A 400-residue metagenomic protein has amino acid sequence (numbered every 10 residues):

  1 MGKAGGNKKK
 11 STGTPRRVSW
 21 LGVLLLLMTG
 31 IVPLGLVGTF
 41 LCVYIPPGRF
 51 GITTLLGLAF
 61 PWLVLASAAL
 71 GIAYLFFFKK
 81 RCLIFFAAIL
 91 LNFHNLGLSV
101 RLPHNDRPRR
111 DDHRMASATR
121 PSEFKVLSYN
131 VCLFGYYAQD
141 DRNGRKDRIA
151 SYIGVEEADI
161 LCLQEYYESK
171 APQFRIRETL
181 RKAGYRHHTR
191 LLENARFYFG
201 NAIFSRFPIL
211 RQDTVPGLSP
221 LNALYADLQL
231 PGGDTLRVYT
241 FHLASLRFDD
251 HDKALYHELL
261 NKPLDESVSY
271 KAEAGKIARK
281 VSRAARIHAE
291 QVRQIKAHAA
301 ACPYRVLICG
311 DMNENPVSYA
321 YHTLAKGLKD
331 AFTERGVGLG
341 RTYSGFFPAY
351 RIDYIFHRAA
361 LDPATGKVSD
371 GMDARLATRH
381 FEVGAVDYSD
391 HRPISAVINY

Functional and structural regions predicted by a protein language model:
M1-S19: N-terminal Lys/Arg-rich, disordered targeting/topogenic segments
L21-L36, L41-F76, L83-F86, H94-N95 (+3 more regions): Metal-dependent phosphoester-hydrolase catalytic domains
T39, W62, R81-C82, I89-E123 (+4 more regions): Structured beta-strand-rich core segments of catalytic domains in phosphoester-bond hydrolases
E123, S128-K146, E168, R247-A284: Acidic/histidine-rich helix-loop elements that form or flank divalent-metal/phosphate-binding sites at the catalytic
K125-V131, R145-Q173, A226, R237-H242 (+4 more regions): Active-site beta-strand/loop signature of hydrolases that rely on acidic residues for catalysis
Y129, A183-T189, G327-E334: Short hydrophobic/aromatic-enriched beta-strand-loop microsegments
Y137-N143, V215-G217, S344-F346: Short, solvent-exposed loop/turn segments at secondary-structure boundaries
